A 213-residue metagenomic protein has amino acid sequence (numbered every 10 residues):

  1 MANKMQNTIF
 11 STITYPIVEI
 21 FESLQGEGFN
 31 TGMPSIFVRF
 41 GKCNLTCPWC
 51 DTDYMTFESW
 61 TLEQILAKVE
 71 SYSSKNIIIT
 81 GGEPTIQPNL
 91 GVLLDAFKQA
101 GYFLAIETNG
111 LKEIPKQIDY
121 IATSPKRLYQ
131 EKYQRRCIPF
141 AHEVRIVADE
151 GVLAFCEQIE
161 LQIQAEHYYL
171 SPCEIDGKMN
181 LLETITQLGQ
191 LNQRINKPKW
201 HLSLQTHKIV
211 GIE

Functional and structural regions predicted by a protein language model:
M1-F37, T46-W49, H201, V210-I212: Flexible, acidic/Gly-rich N-terminal and inter-domain linker regions that tether and position cofactor-handling modules
N3, Y15-E19, P34-S35, F40 (+1 more regions): Conserved Radical SAM active-site core
T8-Y15, F29-P34, G41, K68 (+5 more regions): Residue-level signal for the start and early helices of compact helical domains
F10, F21, F29, F37-F40 (+6 more regions): Phenylalanine-focused residue identity feature
S11, S23, S35, S59 (+4 more regions): Generic serine detector
I20, K68, Q187, L191: Residues that form generic nucleotide/phosphate-binding pockets
T85-E213: Conserved AdoMet/S-adenosylmethionine-binding subsite of the radical SAM
